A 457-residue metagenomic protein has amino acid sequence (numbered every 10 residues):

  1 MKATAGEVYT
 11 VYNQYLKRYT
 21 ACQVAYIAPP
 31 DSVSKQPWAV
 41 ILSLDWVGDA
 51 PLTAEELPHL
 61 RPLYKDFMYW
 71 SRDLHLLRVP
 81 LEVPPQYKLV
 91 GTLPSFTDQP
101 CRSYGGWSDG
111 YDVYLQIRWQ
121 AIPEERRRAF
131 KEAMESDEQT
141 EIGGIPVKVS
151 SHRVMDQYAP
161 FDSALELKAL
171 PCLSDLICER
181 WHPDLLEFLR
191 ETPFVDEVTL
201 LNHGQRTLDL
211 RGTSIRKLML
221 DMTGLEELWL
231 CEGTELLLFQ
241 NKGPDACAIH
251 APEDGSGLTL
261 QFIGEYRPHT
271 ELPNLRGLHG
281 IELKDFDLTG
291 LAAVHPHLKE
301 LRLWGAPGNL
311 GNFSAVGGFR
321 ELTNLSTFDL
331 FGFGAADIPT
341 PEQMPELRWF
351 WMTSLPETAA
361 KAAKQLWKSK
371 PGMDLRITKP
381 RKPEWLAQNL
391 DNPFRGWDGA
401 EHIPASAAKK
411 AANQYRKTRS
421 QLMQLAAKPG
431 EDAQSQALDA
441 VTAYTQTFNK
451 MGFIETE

Functional and structural regions predicted by a protein language model:
M1-N13: Short coil-to-beta transition motif at edge beta-strands of beta-rich domains
G6, Q343-G452: C-terminal capping region of solenoid repeat domains
Y12-K17, L44-G48, R180-W181, N202-G204 (+1 more regions): Short, flexible beta-strand-to-coil junctions
K17-P29: Short beta-strand-centered aromatic/proline hotspots
P30-S43: Short, solvent-exposed secondary-structure boundary/capping segments
G48-R127: Intrinsically disordered, low-complexity, charged/polar segments
E132-T289, A293-K361, Q365-K382: Concave beta-strand-loop units of leucine-rich repeat
T456-E457: C-terminal amphipathic alpha-helix
